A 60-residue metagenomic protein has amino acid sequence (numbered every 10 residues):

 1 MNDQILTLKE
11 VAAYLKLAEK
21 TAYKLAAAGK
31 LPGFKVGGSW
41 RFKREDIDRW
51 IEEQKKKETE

Functional and structural regions predicted by a protein language model:
M1-T21: Polyanion-binding surface elements
I5, Y23-L25, W50: Broad hydrophobic/π-residue packing in well-ordered secondary structure
L15-R41: Major-groove DNA-recognition helix of helix-turn-helix-type DNA-binding domains
E45-E60: A short, Lys/Arg-enriched interface patch at domain edges and termini
